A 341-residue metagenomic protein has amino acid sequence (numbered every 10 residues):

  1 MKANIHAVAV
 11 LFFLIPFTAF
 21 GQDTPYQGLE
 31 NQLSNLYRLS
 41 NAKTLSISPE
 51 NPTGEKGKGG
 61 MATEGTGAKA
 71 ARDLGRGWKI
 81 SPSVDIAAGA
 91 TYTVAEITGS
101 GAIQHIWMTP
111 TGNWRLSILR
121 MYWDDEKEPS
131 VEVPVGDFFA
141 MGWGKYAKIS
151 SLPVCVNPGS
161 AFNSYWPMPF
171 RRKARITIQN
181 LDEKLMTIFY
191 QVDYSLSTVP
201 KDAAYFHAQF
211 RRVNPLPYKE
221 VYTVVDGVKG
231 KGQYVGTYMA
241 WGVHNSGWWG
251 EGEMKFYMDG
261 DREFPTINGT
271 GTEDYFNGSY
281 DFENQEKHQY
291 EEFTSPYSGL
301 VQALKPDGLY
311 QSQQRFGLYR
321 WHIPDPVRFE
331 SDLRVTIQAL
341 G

Functional and structural regions predicted by a protein language model:
M1-A9: Bacterial N-terminal signal peptides that target proteins for export
V8-A19: Bacterial N-terminal signal peptides
Q22-G341: Beta-strand-centric surfaces of beta-sandwich/beta-rich domains
